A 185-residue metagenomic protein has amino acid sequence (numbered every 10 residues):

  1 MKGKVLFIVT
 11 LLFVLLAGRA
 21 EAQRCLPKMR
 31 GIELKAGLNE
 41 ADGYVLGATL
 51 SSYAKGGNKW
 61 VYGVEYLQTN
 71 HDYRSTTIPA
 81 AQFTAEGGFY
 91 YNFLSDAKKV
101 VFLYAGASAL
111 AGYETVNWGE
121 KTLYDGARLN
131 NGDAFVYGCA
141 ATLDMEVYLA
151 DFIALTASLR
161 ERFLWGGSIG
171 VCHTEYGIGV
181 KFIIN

Functional and structural regions predicted by a protein language model:
M1-K28: Cleavable N-terminal export/targeting peptides
G3-K4, T10, A41, G63 (+3 more regions): Generic intrinsically disordered, low-complexity segments enriched for polar/acidic and small residues
G3-V5, A22, L34, F83 (+1 more regions): Intrinsic disorder/low-complexity segments enriched in polar/small residues
V14-E21, D42-V45, N70, A85-F89 (+1 more regions): Short amphipathic alpha-helical surface micro-motifs
E21-T69, R74, K181-N185: Short glycine/proline- and aromatic-enriched beta-strand/turn motifs that initiate or cap beta-hairpins
A54, A80-N185: Outer-membrane beta-barrel transmembrane domain signature
T76-I78: Outer-membrane beta-barrel proteins
